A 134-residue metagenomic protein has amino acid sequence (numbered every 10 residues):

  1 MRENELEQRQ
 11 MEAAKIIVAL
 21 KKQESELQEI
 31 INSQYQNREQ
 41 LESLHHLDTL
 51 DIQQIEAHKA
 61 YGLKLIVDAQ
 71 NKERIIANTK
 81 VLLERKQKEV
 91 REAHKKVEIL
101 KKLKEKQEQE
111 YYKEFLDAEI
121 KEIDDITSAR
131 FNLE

Functional and structural regions predicted by a protein language model:
M1-E134: Charge-rich amphipathic alpha-helical interaction elements
